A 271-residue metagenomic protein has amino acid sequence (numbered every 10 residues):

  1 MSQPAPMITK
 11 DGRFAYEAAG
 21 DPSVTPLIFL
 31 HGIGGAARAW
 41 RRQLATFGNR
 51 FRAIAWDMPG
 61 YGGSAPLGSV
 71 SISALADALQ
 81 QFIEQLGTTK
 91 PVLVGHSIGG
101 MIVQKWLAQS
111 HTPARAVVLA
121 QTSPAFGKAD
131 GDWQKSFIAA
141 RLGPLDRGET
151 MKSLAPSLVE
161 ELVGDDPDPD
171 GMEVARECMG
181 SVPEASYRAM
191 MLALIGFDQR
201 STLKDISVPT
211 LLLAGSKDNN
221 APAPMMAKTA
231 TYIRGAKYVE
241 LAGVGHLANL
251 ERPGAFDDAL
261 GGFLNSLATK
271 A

Functional and structural regions predicted by a protein language model:
M1-I28, G48-R52, T88-T89, L119 (+1 more regions): Alpha/beta-hydrolase fold catalytic core
G12-A65, F82: Conserved HGGG/HGGXW glycine-rich cap/lid loop of the alpha/beta-hydrolase fold
A74-K90: Conserved acidic catalytic loop of the alpha/beta-hydrolase fold
Q104-Q109, P113-R147: Flexible "cap/lid" loop of the alpha/beta hydrolase fold
K128-S136, R147-K204: Conserved alpha/beta-hydrolase catalytic His-Asp/Glu region
I206, L212-A214: Short beta-strand/loop motif that positions the catalytic acidic residue of the alpha/beta-hydrolase fold
S216-A221: Acidic catalytic loop of the alpha/beta-hydrolase fold
V244-D257: Catalytic histidine-centered segment of alpha/beta-hydrolase-like enzymes
